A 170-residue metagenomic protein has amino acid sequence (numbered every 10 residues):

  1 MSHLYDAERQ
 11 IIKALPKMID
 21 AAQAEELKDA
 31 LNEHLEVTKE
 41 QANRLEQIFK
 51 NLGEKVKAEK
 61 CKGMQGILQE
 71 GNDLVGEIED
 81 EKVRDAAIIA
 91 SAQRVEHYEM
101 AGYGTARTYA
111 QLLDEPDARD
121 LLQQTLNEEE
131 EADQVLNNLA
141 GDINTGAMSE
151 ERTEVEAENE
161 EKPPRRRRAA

Functional and structural regions predicted by a protein language model:
M1-A170: Amphipathic alpha-helical hairpins
